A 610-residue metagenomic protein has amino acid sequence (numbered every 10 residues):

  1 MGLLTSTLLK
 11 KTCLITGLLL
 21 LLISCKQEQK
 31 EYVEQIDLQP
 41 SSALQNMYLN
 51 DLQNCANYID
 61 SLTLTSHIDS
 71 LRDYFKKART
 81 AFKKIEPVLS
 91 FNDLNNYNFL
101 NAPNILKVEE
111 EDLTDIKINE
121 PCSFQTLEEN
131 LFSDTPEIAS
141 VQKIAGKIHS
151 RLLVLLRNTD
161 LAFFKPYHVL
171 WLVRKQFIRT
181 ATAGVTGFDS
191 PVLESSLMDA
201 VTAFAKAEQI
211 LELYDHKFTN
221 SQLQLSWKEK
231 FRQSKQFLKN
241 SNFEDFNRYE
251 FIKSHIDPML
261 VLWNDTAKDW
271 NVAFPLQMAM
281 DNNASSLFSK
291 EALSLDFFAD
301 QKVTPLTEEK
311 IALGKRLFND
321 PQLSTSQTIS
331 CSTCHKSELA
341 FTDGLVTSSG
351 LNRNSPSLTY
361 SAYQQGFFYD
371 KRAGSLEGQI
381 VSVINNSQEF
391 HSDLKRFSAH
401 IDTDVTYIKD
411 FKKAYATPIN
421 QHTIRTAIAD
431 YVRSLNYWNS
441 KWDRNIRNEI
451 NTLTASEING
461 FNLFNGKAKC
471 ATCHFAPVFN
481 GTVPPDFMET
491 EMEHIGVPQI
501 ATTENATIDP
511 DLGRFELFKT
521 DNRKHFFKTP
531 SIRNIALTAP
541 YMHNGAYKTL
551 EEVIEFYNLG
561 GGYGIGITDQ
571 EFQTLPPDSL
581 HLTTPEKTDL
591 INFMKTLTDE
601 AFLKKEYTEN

Functional and structural regions predicted by a protein language model:
L3, L8, L18, C25-E34 (+8 more regions): Post-cleavage N-terminal segment of exported redox proteins
K30-A292: Mature extracytoplasmic or organellar-lumen-exposed domains after removal of signal/transit peptides
S42, N46-L49, T65, D69 (+17 more regions): Soluble non-cytosolic domains of exported or imported proteins
A56-S66, F75, R79-L89, L131-T135 (+20 more regions): Sec/Tat-exported extracytoplasmic proteins
N101-F163, Y167-H168, R316, D320-S330 (+2 more regions): Extracytoplasmic redox metalloprotein regions
N282-S382, N445-K548, E552-E555, Y563-T568 (+1 more regions): Short glycine/threonine-rich turn/loop motifs
A546-G564, D569-E600: Extracellular low-complexity, Gly/Ser/Thr-rich intrinsically disordered linkers and protease-sensitive activation/hinge
